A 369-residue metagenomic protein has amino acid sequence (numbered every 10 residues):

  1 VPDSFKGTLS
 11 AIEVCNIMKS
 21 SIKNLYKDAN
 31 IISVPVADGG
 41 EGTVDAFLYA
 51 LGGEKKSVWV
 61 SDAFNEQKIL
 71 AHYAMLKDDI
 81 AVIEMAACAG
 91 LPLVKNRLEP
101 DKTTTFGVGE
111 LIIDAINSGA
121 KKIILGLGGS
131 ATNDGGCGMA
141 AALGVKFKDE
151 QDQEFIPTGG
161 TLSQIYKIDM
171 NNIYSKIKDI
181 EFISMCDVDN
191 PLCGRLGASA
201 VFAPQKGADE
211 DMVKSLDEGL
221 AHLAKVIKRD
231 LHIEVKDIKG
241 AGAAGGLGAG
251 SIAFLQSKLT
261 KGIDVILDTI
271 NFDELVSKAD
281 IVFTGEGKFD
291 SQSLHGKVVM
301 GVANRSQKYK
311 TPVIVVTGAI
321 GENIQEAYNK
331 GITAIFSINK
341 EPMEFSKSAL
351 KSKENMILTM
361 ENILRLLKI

Functional and structural regions predicted by a protein language model:
V1-L127, A131-I369: N-terminal loops that bind phosphate or other acidic moieties and the adjacent beta-alpha structural core
